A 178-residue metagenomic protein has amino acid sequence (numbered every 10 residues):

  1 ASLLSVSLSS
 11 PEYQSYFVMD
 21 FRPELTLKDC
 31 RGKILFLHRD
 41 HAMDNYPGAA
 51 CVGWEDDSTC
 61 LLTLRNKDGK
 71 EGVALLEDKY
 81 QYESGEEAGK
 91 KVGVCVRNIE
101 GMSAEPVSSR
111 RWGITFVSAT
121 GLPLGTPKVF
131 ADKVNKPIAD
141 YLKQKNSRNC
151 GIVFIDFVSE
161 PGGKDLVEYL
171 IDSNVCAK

Functional and structural regions predicted by a protein language model:
A1-K178: Catalytic cores of phosphodiester-bond hydrolases, prominently lipid phosphodiesterases
